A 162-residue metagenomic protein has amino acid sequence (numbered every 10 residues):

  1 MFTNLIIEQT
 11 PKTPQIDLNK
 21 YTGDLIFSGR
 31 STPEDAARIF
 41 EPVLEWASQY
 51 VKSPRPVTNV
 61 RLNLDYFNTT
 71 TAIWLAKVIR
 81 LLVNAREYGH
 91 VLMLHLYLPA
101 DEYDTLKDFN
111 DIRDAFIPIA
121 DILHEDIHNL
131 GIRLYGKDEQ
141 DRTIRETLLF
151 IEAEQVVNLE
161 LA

Functional and structural regions predicted by a protein language model:
F2-N4, K107-A162: A cross-taxonomic marker for long C-terminal extensions/tails that follow the last structured domain
T3-E41: STAS-typified acidic loop motif
N4-I16, E45, H95-Y97, R133-Y135 (+1 more regions): Phospho-regulatory, low-complexity terminal regions
T13, W46-Q49, L81-N84: Short, charged beta->alpha transition segments
L25, P56-L62, H90-Y97, L130-R133: Hydrophobic beta-strand segments of well-ordered beta-sheets in folded domains
T32-N68: Short, well-structured hydrophobic secondary-structure segments
V43, L62-L123: Amphipathic alpha-helical interaction surfaces in cytosolic regulatory modules
